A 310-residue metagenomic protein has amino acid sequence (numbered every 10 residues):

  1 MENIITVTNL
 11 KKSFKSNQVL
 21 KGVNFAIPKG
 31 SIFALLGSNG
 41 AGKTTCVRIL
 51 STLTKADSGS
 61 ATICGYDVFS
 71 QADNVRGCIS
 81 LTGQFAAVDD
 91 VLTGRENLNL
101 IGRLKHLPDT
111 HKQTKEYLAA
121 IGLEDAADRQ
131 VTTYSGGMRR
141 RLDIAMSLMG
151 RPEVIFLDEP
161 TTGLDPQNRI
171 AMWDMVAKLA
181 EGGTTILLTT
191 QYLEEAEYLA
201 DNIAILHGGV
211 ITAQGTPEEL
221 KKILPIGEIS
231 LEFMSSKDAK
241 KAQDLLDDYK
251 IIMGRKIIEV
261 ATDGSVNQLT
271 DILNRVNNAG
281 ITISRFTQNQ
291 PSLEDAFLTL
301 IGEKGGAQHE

Functional and structural regions predicted by a protein language model:
M1-K11, E303-E310: ABC-family P-loop ATPase nucleotide-binding domain
E2-I5, K12-H207, A213: ABC transporter nucleotide-binding domains
S58, N74, E96, D109-K112 (+4 more regions): An acidic, carboxylate-rich microenvironment
Q71, S147, I223, A296 (+1 more regions): Residues that scaffold the ATP/ADP-binding catalytic core of kinase and kinase-like folds
D174-D263: ABC transporter nucleotide-binding domain
E228-L300, K304, E310: Short, charged/small-residue-rich alpha-helical element at the C-terminal edge of ABC transporter nucleotide-binding
